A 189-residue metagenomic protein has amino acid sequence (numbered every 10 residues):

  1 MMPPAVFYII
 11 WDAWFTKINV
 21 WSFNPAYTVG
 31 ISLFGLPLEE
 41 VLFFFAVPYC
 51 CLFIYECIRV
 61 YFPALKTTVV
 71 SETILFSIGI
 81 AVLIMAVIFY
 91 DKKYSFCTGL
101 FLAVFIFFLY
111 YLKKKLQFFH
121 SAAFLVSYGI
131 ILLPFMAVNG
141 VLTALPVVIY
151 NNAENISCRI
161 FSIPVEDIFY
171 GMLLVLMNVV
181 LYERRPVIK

Functional and structural regions predicted by a protein language model:
M2-I18: A generic, lipid-embedded transmembrane alpha helix
Y27-L42, N155-F169: Short aromatic-rich membrane-water interface segments that cap or initiate transmembrane helices in multi-pass membrane
E39-E56, L102-F108, E166-Y182: Hydrophobic cores of alpha-helical transmembrane segments in multi-pass inner/ER membrane proteins, independent
Y61-F62, K114-L116, L181-K189: Membrane-interface capping segments at transmembrane-helix boundaries
F76-A86, A103-F108: Hydrophobic, membrane-inserted alpha-helices
I84-F96, K114-F118: Membrane-interface helix caps and helix-loop-helix hairpins in membrane proteins
A103-A122: Alpha-helical transmembrane segments in multipass membrane proteins, preferentially the mid-helix core
M136-N151: Hydrophobic alpha-helical transmembrane segments in multi-pass integral membrane proteins
